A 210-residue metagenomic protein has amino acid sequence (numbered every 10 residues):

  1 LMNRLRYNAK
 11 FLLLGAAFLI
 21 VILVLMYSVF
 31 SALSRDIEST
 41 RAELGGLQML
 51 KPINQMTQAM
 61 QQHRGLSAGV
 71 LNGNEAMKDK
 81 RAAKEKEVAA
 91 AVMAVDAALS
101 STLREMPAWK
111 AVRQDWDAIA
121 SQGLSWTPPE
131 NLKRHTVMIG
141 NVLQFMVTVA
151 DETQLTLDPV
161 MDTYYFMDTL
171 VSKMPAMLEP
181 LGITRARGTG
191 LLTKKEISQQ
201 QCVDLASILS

Functional and structural regions predicted by a protein language model:
L1-S210: Hydrophobic alpha-helical segments
